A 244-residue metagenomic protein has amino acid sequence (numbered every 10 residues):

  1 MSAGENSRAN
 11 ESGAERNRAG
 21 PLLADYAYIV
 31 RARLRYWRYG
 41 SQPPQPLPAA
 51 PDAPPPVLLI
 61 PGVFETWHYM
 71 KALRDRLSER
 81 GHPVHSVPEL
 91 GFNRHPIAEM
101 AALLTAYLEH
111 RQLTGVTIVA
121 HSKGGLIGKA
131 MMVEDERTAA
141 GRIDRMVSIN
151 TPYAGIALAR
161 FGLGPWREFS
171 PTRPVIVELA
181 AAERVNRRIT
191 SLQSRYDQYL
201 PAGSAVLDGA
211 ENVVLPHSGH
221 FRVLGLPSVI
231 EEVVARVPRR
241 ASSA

Functional and structural regions predicted by a protein language model:
M1-L58, T66-S86, A106, H110-L113 (+1 more regions): Flexible, membrane-associating and regulatory peripheral segments of lipid-active enzymes
P54-P55, R184-I189, L207-E211: Short, proline-enriched alpha-helix->beta-strand connector loops that line the catalytic pocket of alpha/beta-hydrolase
V57-H68, A72, R76-R187, Y199: Serine-dependent carboxylesterase/thioesterase catalytic core of lipase-like alpha/beta-hydrolase/SGNH enzymes
S86-L90, V213-G219, L224-P227: Short glycine-rich catalytic loops that host catalytic nucleophiles or stabilize transition states across multiple
V177-E178, L192, S204, L215-P216 (+1 more regions): A hydrolase-biased, glycine/serine/histidine/acidic-enriched motif that marks catalytic-domain neighborhoods in diverse
S191-Q193, D197: Short beta-strand/loop motif that positions the catalytic acidic residue of the alpha/beta-hydrolase fold
L224-P238: Post-His helix in hydrolase/transferase enzymes
